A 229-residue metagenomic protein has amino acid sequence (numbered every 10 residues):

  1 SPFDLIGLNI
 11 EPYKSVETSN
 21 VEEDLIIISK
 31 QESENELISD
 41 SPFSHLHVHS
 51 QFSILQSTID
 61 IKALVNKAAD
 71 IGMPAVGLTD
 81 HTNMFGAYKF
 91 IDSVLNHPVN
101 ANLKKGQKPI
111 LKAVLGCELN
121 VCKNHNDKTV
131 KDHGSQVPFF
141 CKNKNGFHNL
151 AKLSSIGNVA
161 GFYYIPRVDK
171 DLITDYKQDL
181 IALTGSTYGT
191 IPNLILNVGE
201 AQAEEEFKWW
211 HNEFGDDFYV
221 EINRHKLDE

Functional and structural regions predicted by a protein language model:
S1-E229: Phosphodiester-processing cores and adjacent nucleic acid-binding clamps
